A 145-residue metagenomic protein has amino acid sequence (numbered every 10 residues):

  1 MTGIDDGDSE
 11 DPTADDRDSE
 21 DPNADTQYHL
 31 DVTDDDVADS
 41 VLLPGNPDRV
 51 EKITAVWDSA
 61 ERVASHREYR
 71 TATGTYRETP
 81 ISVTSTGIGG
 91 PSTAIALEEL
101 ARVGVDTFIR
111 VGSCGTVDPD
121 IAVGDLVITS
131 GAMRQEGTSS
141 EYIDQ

Functional and structural regions predicted by a protein language model:
M1-G3, E10-D11: N-terminal targeting leader peptides, primarily classical Sec-type signal peptides for secretion
T2-D5, D18-A94: N-terminal short beta-loop-beta anion/metal-coordinating cradle
D8-T13, S19: Long, intrinsically disordered low-complexity tandem-repeat segments
E10-D11, R49-W57, G112-D118: Short, mixed-charge, low-aromatic patches
S65-Q145: Glycine-rich phosphate- or other oxyanion-binding loops that anchor nucleotides, phosphorylated ligands
